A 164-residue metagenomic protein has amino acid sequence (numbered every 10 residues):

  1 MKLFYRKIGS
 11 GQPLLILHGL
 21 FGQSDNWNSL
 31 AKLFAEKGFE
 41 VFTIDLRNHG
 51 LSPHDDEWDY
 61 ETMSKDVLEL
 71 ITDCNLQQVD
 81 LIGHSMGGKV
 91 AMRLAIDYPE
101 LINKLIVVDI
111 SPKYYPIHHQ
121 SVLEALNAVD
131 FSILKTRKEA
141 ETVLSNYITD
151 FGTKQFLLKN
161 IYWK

Functional and structural regions predicted by a protein language model:
M1-L14, E36-F39, L76-Q77: Alpha/beta-hydrolase fold catalytic core
G11, G19-G22, S85: Active-site glycine-rich loops that stabilize anionic/oxyanionic intermediates across multiple enzyme folds
I16-G19, T43: Structural cue for short, hydrophobic secondary-structure segments
G22-Q23, R47-S52, K113: Active-site loop signature of alpha/beta-hydrolase-fold enzymes
N28-E36, E40-F42, L46-I82, M86: Active-site loop/oxyanion-hole signature of alpha/beta-hydrolase fold enzymes
M92-D97, L101-R137: Flexible "cap/lid" loop of the alpha/beta hydrolase fold
S132-K164: Conserved alpha/beta-hydrolase catalytic His-Asp/Glu region
